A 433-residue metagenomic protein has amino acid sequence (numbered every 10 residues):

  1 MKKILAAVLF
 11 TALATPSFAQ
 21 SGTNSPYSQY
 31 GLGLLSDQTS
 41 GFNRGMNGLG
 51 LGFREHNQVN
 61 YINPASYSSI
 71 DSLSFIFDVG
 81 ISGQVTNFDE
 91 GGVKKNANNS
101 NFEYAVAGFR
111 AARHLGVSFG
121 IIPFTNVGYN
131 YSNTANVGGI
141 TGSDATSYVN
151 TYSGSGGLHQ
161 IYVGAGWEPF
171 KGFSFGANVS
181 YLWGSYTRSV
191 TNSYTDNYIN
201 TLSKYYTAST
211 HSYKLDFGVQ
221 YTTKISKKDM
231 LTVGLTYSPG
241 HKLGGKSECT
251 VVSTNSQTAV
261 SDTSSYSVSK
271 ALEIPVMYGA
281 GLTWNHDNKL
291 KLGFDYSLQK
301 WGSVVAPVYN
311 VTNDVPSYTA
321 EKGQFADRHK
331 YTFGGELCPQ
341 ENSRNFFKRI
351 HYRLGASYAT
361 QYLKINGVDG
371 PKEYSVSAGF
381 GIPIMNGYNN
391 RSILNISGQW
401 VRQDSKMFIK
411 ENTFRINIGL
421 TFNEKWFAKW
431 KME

Functional and structural regions predicted by a protein language model:
M1-N24, E433: Bacterial Sec-dependent N-terminal signal peptides
V8, F53, Y181: Residues that line or immediately flank small-molecule/substrate-binding pockets and catalytic motifs
L9, N57, V268-S269: Residue-level detector of alpha-helical transmembrane segments in integral membrane proteins
P16-T125: N-terminal, post-signal peptide beta-strand-biased segments of exported outer-membrane/organellar beta-barrel and other
Q20-R44, R110-E433: Outer-membrane beta-barrel porins/channels
